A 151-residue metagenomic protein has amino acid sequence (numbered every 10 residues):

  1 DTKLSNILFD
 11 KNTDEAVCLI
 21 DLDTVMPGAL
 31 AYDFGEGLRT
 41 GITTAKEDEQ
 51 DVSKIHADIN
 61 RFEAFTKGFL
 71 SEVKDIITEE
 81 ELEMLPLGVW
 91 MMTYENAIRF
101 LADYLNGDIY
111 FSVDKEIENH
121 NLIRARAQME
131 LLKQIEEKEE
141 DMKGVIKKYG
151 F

Functional and structural regions predicted by a protein language model:
D1-Y32: Active-site acidic catalytic loop and adjacent metal/ATP-binding pocket of ATP-dependent phosphoryl transfer enzymes
D10, D58, T78: Residue-level signal for threonine
D14-A16, F34-E36, K46, E116 (+2 more regions): Residues in and immediately flanking transmembrane alpha helices
M26, G88-M92: Transmembrane helix-bundle signature of multi-pass membrane transporters/permeases
G28, E79, E95: Loop/helix-junction capping segments adjacent to catalytic residues or to phosphate/diphosphate-binding pockets
A31-K74, M91-Y110: Active-site activation/catalytic loop segments of kinase-like enzymes and analogous catalytic loops in related
I77-V89: All-alpha amphipathic helical-bundle segments outside canonical DNA-binding/catalytic cores that form hydrophobic
E95-F151: ATP/Mg2+ or Mg2+-diphosphate-binding catalytic cores that bind nucleotide phosphates or diphosphates via glycine-rich
